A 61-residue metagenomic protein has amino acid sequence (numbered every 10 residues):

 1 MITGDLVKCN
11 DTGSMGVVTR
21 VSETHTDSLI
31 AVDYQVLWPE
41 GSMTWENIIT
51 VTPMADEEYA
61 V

Functional and structural regions predicted by a protein language model:
I2-A55, A60: Basic/aromatic-rich interaction segments and small domains that mediate binding to polyanionic partners
